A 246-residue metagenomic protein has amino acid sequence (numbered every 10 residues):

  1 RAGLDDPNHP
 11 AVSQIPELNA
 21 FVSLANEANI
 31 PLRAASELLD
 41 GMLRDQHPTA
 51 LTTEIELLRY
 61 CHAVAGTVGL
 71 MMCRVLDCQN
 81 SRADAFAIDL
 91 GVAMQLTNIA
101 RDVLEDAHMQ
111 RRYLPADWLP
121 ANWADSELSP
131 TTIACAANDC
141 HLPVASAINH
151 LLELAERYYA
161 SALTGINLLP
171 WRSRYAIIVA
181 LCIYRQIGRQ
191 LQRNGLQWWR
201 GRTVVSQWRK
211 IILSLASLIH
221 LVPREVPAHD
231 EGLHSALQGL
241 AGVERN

Functional and structural regions predicted by a protein language model:
R1-A93, A100, L104-N246: Catalytic cores of Mg2+-dependent Asp-rich isoprenoid enzymes
